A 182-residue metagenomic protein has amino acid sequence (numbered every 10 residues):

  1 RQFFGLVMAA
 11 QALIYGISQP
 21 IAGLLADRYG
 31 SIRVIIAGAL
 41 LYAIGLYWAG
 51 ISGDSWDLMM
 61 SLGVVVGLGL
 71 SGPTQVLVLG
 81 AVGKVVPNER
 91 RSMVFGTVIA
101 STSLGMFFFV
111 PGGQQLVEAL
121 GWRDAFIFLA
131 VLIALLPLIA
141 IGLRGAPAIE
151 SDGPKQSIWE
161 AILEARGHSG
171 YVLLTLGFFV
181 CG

Functional and structural regions predicted by a protein language model:
A12-P20, M106-F107: Residue-level signature of mid-helix packing/kink "hotspots" within the transmembrane helices of 12-pass Major
S18-G30: Helix-to-loop junctions at the C-terminal end of transmembrane segments in multipass secondary transporters
L40-G53: C-terminal ends and interior cores of transmembrane alpha-helices in multi-pass membrane transporters/permeases
I51-S61: Helix-loop junctions at membrane interfaces in 12-TM secondary transporters
L62-A100: Cytoplasmic helix-loop-helix junction between adjacent transmembrane helices in 12-TM secondary transporters
T97-R144: Helix-loop-helix hairpin linking two adjacent transmembrane segments in secondary transporters
P147-L174: Juxtamembrane intracellular "pre-TM" segments in multi-pass secondary transporters
